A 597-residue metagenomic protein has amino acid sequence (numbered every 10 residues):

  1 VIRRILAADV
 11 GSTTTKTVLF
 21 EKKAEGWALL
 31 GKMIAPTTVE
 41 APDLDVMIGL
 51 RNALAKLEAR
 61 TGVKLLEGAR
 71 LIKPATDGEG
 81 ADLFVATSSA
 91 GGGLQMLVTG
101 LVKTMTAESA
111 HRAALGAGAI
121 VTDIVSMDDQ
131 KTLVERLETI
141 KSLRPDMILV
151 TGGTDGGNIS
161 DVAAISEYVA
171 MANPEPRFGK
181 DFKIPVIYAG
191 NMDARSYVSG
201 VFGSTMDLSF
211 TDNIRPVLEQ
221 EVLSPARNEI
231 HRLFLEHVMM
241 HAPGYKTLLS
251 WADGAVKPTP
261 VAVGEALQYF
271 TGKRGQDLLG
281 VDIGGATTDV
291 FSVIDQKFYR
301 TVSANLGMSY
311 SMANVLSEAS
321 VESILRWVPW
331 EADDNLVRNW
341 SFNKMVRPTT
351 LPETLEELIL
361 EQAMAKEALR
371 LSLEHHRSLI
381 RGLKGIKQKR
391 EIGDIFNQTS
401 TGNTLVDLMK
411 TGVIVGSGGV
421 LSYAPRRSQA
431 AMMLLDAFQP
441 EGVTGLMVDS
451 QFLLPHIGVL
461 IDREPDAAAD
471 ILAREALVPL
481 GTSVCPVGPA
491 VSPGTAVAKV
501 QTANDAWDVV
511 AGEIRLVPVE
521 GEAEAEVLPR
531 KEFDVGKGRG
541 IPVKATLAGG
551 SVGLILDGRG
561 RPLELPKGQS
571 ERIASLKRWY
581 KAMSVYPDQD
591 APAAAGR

Functional and structural regions predicted by a protein language model:
V1-A7, E21-L29, I34-D277, E357-K366 (+8 more regions): Nucleotide/phosphate-binding catalytic cleft detector across ATP-hydrolyzing and phosphate-transferring enzymes
D9-E21: N-terminal-proximal low-complexity accessory segments that begin disordered and transition into the first
G11, S126-M127, G153, N191 (+4 more regions): An acidic- and aromatic-residue-enriched active-site/binding cleft used to recognize and process polar
T15, D82, T288: Change "...and in nucleic-acid phosphodiester-cleaving endonucleases..." to "...and in nucleic-acid processing enzymes
L19, W27-T38, E265-N339, P425-V448: Glycine-rich phosphate-binding loop of actin/hexokinase-like ATP-binding domains
R300-G385: Active-site core segments that coordinate phosphate-bearing ligands/cofactors across diverse enzyme families
W327-W330, V459-A468: A general structural signal for short secondary-structure boundary/capping elements
